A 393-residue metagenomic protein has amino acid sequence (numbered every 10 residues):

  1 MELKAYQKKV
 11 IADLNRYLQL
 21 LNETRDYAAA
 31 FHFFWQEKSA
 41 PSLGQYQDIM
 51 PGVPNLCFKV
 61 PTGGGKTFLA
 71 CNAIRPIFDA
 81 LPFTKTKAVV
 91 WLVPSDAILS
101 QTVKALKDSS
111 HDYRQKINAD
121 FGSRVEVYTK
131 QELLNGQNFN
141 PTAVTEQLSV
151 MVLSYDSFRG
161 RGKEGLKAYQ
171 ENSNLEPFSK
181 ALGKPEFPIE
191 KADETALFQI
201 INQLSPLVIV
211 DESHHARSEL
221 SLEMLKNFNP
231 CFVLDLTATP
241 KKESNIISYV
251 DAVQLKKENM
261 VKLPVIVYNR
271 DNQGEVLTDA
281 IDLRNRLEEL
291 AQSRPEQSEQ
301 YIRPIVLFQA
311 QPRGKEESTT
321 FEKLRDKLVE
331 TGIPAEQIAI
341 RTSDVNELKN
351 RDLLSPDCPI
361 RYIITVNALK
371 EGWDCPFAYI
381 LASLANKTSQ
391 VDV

Functional and structural regions predicted by a protein language model:
M1-V393: RecA-like P-loop NTPase motor core of helicase/translocase proteins
